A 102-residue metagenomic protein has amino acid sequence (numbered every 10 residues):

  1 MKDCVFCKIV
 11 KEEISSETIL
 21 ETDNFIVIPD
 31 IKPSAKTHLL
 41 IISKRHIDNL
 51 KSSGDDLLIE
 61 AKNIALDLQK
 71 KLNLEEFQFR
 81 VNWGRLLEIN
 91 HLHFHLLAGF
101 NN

Functional and structural regions predicted by a protein language model:
M1-N102: HIT superfamily nucleotide-processing domains
